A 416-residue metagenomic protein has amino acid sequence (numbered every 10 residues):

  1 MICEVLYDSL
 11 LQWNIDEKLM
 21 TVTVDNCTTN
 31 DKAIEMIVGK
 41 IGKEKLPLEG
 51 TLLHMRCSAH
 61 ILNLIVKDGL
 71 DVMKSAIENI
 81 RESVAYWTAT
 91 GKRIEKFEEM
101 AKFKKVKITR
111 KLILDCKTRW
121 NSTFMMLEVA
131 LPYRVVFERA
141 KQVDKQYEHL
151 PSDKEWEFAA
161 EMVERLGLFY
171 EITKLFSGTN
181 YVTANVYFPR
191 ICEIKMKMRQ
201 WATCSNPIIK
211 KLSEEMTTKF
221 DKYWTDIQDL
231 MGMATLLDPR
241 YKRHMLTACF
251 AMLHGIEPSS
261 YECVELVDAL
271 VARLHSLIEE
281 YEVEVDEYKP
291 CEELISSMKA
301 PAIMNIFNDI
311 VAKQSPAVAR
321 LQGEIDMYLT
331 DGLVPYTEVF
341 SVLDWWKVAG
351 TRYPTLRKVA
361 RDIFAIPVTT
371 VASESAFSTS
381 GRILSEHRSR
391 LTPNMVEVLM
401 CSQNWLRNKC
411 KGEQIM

Functional and structural regions predicted by a protein language model:
M1, L10, N14-L19, G50-A59 (+15 more regions): Eukaryote-biased feature marking scaffold/signaling PDZ-domain proteins and nuclear chromatin regulators
M1-K104, I256-V267, L274, I278 (+1 more regions): Active-site neighborhood segments
M1-S9, Q146, M327, L343-V348 (+1 more regions): A zinc-binding module initiation signal
L6, I94, E98, L131-D144 (+1 more regions): Extended amphipathic alpha-helical scaffold segments
K18-L19, D31-A33, L46-E49, V66-D68 (+8 more regions): Intrinsically disordered, low-complexity regions enriched in proline, serine, glycine and charged residues
M20, V24, V136-V334, V339-F340 (+1 more regions): Extended, C-terminal/distal alpha-helical "rod" segments
I61, D68, I108-V135, T179 (+2 more regions): Amphipathic alpha-helical/coiled-coil segments positioned at domain termini
M100-F103, K107-C116, V143-F158, T173-N180 (+2 more regions): Short, solvent-exposed helix-loop connector elements
